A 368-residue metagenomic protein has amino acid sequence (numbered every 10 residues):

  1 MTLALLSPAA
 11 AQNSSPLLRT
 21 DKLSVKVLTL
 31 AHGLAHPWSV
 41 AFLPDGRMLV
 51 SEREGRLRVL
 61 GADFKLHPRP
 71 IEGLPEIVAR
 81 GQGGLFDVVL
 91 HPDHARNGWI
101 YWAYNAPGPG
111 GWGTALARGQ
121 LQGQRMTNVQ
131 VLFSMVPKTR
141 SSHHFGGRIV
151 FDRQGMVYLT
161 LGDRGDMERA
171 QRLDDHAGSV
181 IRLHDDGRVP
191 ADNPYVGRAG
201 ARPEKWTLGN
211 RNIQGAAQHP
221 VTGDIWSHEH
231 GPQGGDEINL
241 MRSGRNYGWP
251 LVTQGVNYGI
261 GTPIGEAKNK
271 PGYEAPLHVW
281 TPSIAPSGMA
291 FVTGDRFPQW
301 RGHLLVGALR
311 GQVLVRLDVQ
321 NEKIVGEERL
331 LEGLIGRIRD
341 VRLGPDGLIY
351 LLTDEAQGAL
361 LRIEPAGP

Functional and structural regions predicted by a protein language model:
M1-L5: Bacterial N-terminal signal peptides
A11-M167, G215-G231, P282-Q320, G344-P365: Acidic, Gly/Ser/Thr-rich repeat motifs that build Ca2+-stabilized beta-propeller blades
P70-G83, V129-F145, H176, D185-W206 (+2 more regions): Surface-exposed loop and turn segments in beta-propeller and other repeat-based domains that flank or scaffold
T114-Q124, L173-D186, M241-R242: Beta-propeller blade signature
L159-A177, G235-E237, M241: Short, conserved, GDST-rich strand-edge loop motifs in beta-rich repeat architectures
A201-E237, R242: Repeat-solenoid scaffold signature
N210, I324-P345: Conserved blade-ending motifs and adjacent loop-strand segments that build the rim/top face of beta-propeller domains
W226, Q233-N239, N246-P250, V256-G261 (+2 more regions): Short acidic/glycine-rich loop or secondary-structure boundary segments that cap or lie
